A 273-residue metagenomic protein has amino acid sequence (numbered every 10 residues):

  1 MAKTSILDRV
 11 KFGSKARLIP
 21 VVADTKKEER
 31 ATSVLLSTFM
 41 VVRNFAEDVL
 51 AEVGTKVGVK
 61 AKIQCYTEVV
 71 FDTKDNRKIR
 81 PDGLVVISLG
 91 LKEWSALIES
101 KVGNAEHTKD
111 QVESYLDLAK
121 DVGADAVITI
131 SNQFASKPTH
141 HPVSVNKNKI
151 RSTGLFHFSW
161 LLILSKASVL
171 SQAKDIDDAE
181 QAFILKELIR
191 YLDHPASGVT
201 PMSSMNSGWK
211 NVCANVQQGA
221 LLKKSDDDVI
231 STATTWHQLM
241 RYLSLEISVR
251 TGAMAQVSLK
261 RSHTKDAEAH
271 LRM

Functional and structural regions predicted by a protein language model:
M1-M273: Charged, terminal alpha-helix-loop-beta segments that serve as non-catalytic nucleic-acid engagement and/or assembly
